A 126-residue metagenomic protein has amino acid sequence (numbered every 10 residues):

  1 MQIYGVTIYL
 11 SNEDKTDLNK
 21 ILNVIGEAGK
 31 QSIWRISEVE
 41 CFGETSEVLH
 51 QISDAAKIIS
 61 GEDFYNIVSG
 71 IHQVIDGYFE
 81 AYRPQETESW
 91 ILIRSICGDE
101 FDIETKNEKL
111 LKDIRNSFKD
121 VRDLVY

Functional and structural regions predicted by a protein language model:
M1-G26: Short, extreme N-terminal segment that most often corresponds to the first beta-strand
I3-Y9, R35, D76-E80, L92-R94 (+1 more regions): Ordered hydrophobic segments in well-structured contexts
S11-D14, K57, V68, N107: Intrinsic-disorder-associated interaction segments
L22-G29, V68, I114, F118: Hydrophobic, Leu/Ile/Phe/Ala-enriched alpha-helical segments that form helix-helix packing faces
G29, I33-I36: Long, compositionally biased charged/polar accessory segments in the mid-to-C-terminal portions of proteins
S37-R94: Surface-exposed, low-hydrophobicity interaction/linker segments
Q85-Y126: Short, compact, well-ordered microdomains
